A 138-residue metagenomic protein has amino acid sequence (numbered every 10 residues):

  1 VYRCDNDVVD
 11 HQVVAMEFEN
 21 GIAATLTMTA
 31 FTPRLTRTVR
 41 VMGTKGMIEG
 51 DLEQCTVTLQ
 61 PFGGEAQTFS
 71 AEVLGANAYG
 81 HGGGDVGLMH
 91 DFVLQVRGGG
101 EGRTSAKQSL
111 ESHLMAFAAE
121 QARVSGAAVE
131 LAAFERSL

Functional and structural regions predicted by a protein language model:
V1-C4: Short, P/G- and charge-enriched loop/turn segments at secondary-structure junctions
V8-L138: C-terminal helical cap and adjacent loop that interface with cofactors, partners, or active-site loops
